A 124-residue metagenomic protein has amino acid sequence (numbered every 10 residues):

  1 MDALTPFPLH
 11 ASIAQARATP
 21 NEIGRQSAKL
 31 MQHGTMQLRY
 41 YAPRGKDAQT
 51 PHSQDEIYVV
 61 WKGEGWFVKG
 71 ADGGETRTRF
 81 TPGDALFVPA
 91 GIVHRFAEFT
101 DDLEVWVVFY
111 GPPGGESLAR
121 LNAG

Functional and structural regions predicted by a protein language model:
M1-T50, L121-G124: A short, N-terminal "cap"/entry segment at the start of jelly-roll beta-barrel domains of the cupin/DSBH fold
L38-R39, F67-K69: Short hydrophobic/aromatic-rich beta-strand segments that constitute the beta-sheet cores of beta-sandwich/beta-barrel
K46-D47, W66, A85-L86, A90-R95: Histidine-centered metal-chelating micro-motifs
P51-S53, F80, E98-D101: Short glycine/proline-enriched turns and hinge-like loops at secondary-structure junctions
H52-F67: Short, conserved beta-strand element in jelly-roll/cupin
D72-A90: Short acidic-glycine-tyrosine-enriched beta hairpin
A90-E116: Ligand-binding loop in jelly-roll beta-barrel domains
